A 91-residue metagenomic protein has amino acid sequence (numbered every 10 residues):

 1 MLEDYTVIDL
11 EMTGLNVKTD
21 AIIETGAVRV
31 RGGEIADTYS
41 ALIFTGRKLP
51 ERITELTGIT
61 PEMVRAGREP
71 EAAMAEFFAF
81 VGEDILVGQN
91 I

Functional and structural regions predicted by a protein language model:
M1-I91: Conserved non-catalytic scaffold segment of RNase H-like nuclease domains
